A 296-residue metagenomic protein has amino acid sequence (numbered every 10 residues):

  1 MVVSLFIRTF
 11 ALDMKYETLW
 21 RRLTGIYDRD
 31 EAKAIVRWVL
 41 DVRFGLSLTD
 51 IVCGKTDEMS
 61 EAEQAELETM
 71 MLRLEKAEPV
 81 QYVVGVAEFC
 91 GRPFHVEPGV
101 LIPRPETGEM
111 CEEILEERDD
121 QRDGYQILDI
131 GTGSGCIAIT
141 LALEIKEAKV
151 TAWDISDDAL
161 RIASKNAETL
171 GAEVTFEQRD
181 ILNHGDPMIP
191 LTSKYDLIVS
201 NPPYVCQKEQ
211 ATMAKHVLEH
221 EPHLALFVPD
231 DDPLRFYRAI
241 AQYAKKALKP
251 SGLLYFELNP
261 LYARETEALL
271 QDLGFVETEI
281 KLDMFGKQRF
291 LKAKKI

Functional and structural regions predicted by a protein language model:
S4-V52, T56-M59: Non-catalytic accessory regions of SAM-dependent methyltransferases
W38-E117: Conserved AdoMet
Q81, V205-K208, L261: Active-site beta-alpha loop architecture of Rossmann-like, nucleotide-cofactor-dependent enzymes
V84, Q178-R179, L282: Short loop/edge segments at beta-strand edges and connector loops that shape dinucleotide/nucleotide cofactor-binding
P93, K149, E173-T175, V276-E279: Conserved beta-strand segments of alpha/beta enzyme cores
E106-T212, A239: Conserved SAM/SAH cofactor-binding pocket of Class I
Y204-R235: Mobile active-site "lid"/loop adjacent to the S-adenosyl-L-methionine
D230-A293: Conserved Class I SAM-dependent methyltransferase catalytic core
